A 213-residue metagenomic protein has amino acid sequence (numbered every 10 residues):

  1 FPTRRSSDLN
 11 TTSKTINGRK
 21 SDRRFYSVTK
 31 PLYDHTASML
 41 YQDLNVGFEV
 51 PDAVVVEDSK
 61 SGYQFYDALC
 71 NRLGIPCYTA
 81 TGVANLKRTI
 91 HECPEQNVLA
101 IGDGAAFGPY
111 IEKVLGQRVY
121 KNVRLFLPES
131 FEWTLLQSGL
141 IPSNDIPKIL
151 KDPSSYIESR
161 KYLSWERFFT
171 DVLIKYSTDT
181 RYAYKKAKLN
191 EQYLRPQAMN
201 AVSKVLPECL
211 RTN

Functional and structural regions predicted by a protein language model:
P2-S6: Short, small-residue-biased leader/transition segments that mark boundaries at the very start of proteins
T12-E112, G116: RecA-like P-loop NTPase motor core
K14, K20, K30, K60 (+8 more regions): Context-gated lysine
Y33, T79, R124, E158 (+3 more regions): Intrinsic-disorder-associated interaction segments
D67-N71, A84, R88-E92, K113 (+8 more regions): Charged/polar, solvent-exposed surface patches and flexible loops
I101, A106-Y182: Activity-critical C-terminal alpha-helical subdomain
L173-N213: Charged phosphate-binding loop/patch that engages nucleotide di/tri-phosphates or the phosphate backbone of nucleic
